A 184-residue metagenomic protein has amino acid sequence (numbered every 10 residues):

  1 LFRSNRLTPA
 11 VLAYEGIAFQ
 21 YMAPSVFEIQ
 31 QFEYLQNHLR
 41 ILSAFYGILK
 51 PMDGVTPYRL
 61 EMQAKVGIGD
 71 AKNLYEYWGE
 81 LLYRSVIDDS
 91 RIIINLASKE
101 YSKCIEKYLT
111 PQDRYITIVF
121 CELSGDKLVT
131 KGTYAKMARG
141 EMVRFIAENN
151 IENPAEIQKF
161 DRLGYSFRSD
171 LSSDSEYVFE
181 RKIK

Functional and structural regions predicted by a protein language model:
L7-T8, L39: N-terminal accessory/precursor segments of enzymes
L12-V26: Residues forming anionic-ligand binding surfaces in small-molecule and nucleic-acid pockets of primarily soluble enzymes
M22-S173, V178-K184: Internal, well-folded beta-alpha domain core
